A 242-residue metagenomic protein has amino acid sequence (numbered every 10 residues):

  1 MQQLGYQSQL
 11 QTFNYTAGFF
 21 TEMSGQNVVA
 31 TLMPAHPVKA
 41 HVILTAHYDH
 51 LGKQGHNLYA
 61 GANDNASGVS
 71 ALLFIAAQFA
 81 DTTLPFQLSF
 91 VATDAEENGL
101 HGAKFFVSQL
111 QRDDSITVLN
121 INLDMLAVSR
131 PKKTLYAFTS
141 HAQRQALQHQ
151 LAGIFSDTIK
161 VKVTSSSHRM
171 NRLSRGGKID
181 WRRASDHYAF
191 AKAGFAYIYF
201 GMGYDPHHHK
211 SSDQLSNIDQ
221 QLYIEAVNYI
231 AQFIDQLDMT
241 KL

Functional and structural regions predicted by a protein language model:
M1-M33: A non-catalytic alpha/beta surface segment that caps or lines the substrate-entry region of metallo-dependent hydrolase
Q3-Q7, L51, F74-T82, Q109 (+4 more regions): Structured segments of extracytoplasmic/periplasmic soluble domains in secreted or envelope-associated proteins
G5, T12-N14, P34, Y48-H50 (+2 more regions): A mature extracytoplasmic/lumenal domain signature
Q9-L10, V28-T31, H41-T45, S89-A92 (+5 more regions): Structural recognition of the beta-strand scaffold that forms the well-ordered cores of secreted hydrolase catalytic
F19-N27, G52-Q150, I179-R182: Acidic/histidine-rich catalytic neighborhood of metal-dependent amide-processing enzymes
P37-L51: Acidic-glycine-rich active-site phosphate/pyrophosphate-binding loop
H41, T45, V69, L73-A76 (+7 more regions): Extracytoplasmic/secreted envelope proteins and their assembly/folding machinery, especially bacterial periplasmic
R130-L242: Active-site-adjacent substrate-binding region of metalloamidase/peptidase-like peptide-processing proteins
